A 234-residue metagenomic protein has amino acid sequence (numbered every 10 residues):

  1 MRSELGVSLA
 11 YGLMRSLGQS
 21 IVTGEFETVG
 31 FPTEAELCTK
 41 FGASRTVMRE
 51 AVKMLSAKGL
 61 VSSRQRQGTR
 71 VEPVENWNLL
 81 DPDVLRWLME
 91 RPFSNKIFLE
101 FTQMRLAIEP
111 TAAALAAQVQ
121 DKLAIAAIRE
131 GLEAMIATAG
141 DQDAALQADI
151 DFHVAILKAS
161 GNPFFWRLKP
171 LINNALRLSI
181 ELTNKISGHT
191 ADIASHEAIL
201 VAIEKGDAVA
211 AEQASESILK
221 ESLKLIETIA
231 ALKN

Functional and structural regions predicted by a protein language model:
M1-A107, A114, L232-K233: Short linear motifs at protein or domain termini
S3, V7-A10, D121, Q142 (+2 more regions): Flexible, glycine- and charge-enriched loops at secondary-structure boundaries
L9, L13, M104-I108, A124 (+7 more regions): Hydrophobic/aromatic residues within well-ordered alpha-helical segments
E34, G161-P163, G206-D207: Short loop-to-helix capping motifs
N76-F152, A194-A214: All-alpha effector-binding/dimerization core of bacterial HTH-type transcriptional repressors
R129-A137, R167-N234: C-terminal all-alpha effector/ligand-binding and dimerization domain of prokaryotic HTH-type transcriptional repressors
I156: Short basic (Lys/Arg) and small-residue
